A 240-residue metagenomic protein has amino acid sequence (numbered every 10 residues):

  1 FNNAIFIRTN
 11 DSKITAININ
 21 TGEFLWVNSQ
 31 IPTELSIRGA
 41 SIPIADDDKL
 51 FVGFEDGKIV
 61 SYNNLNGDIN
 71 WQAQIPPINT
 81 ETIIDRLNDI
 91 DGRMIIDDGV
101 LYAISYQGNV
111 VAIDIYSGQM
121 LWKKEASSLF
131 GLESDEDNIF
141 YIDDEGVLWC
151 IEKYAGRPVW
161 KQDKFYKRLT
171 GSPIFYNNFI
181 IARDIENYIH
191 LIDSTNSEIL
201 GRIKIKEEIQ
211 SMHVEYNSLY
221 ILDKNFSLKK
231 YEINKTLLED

Functional and structural regions predicted by a protein language model:
F1-I17, D46-N66, I142, W149: Generic detector of contiguous secondary-structure segments
F1-N2, E23-D47, W71-I96, M120-E136 (+3 more regions): Extracytoplasmic beta-rich repeat domains
T9-N10, D47, F54-E55, D98 (+4 more regions): Structural signature of WD-repeat beta-propellers
N18-G22, N63-G67, D114-S117, E152-A155 (+2 more regions): Short loop/turn segments that connect beta-strands within beta-propeller blades
D135, Y141-K153, R157-L191: Loop/turn-rich, solvent-exposed surfaces of beta-rich toroidal or solenoidal domains
D184-S227, E232-D240: C-terminal closing repeat unit and adjoining cap/tail of repeat-based domains
